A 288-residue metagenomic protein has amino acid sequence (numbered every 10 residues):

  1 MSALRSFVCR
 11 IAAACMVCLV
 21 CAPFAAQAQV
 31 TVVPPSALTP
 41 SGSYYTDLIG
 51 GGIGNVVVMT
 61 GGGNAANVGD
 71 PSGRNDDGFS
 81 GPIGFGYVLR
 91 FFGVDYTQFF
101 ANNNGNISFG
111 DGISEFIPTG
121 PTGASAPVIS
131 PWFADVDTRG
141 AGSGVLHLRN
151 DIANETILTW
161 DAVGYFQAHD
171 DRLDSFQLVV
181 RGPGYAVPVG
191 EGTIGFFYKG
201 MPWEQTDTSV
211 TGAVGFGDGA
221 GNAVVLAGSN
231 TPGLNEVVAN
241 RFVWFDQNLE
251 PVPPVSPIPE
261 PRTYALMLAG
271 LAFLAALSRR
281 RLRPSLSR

Functional and structural regions predicted by a protein language model:
S2-I11, R283-P284: Bacterial Sec-dependent N-terminal signal peptides
V8, A13, A22-V30, L249-L268: Short, threonine-centered small-residue motifs that mark membrane-proximal processing/anchoring sites and TM-junction
V17-A25, A272-A275: Hydrophobic h-region of N-terminal signal peptides that target proteins for export in Gram-negative bacteria
Q29-S256: Extracytoplasmic Ser/Thr/Pro-rich, glycosylation-prone low-complexity segments
A275-R288: C-terminal membrane-anchoring or membrane-association module
